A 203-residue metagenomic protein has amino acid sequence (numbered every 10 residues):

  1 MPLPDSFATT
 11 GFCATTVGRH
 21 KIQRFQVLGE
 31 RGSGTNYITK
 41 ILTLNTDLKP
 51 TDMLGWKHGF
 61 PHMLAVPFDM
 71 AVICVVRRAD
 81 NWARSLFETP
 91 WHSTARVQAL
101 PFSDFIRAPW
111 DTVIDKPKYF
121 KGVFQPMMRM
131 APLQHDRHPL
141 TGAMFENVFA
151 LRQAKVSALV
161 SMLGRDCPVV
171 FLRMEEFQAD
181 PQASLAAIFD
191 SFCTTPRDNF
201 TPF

Functional and structural regions predicted by a protein language model:
M1-C74, A79-I106: PAPS-dependent sulfotransferase catalytic core
T15-V17, A95-A187, S191-T195, F200: PAPS-dependent sulfotransferase catalytic domain
L54, F200-T201: Short loop/turn and capping residues at structural boundaries
T89, P202-F203: Transmembrane catalytic cores of multi-pass membrane glycosyltransferases and polysaccharide-assembly enzymes
